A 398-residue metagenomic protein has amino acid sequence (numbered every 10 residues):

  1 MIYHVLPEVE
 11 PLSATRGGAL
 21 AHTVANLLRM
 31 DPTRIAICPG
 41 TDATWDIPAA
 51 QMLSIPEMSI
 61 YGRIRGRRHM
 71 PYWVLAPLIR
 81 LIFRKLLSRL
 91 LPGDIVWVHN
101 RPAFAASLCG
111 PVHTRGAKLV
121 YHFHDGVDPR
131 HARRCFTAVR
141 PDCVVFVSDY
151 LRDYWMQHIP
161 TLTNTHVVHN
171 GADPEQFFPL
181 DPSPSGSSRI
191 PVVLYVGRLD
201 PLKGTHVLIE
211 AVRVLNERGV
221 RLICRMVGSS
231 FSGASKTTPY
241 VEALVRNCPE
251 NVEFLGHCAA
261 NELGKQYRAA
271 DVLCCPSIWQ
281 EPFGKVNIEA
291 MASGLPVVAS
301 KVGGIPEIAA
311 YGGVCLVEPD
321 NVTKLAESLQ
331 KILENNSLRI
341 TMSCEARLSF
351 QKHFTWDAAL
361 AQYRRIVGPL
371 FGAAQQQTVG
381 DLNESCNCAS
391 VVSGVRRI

Functional and structural regions predicted by a protein language model:
Y3, P184-K203, I209-R213, R225: Conserved donor-binding/catalytic core segment of Leloir-type glycosyltransferases
E8-A14, N26-V74, S232: N-terminal strand-loop element at the rim of the active site of nucleotide-sugar-dependent glycosyltransferases
H131-R133, D153-M156, A172-R189, K265: Acidic anion/phosphate-binding donor-loop and adjacent secondary structure in glycosyltransferase catalytic cores
I223-V241: Glycosyltransferase donor-sugar binding loop
T238-N261: Nucleotide-activated donor-binding/catalytic signature segment of Leloir-type glycosyltransferases, i.e., the conserved
H257-C258, K265-A270: Short alpha-helical donor nucleotide-sugar binding micro-motif in glycosyltransferases
P296-A299: Short hydrophobic beta-strand element within catalytic cores of glycosyltransferases and related nucleotide-activated
Y311-T323, K331-S337: Conserved acidic donor-binding segment of nucleotide-sugar-dependent glycosyltransferases
